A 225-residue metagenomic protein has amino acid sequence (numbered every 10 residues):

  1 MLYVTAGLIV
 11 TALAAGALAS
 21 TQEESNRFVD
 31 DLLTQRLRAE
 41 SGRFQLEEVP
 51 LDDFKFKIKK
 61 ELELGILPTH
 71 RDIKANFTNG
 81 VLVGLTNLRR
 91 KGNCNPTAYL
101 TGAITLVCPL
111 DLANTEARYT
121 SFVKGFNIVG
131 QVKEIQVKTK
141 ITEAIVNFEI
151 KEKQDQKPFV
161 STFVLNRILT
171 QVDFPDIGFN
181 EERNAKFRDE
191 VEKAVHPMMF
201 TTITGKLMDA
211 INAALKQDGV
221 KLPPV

Functional and structural regions predicted by a protein language model:
M1-A19: Cleavable N-terminal signal peptides of Sec/SRP-targeted secreted and luminal proteins
M1-Y3, L222-V225: A positional/structural detector of protein chain ends, strongest at the extreme C-terminus and weakly at the extreme
L2, T21, G178-N180: Alpha-helix initiation/capping motif
L13-L18, I58, L169, F174: Extended hydrophobic/Leu-rich segments
G16-K140, K151-K153, M208, P223-V225: Tubular lipid-binding modules of the TULIP superfamily
F56, L64, L82, V137-I141 (+2 more regions): Generic preference for hydrophobic/aromatic residues in regular secondary structure cores
I150-V220: Extended amphipathic ligand-handling, pore-lining, and cofactor/metal-binding catalytic surfaces
